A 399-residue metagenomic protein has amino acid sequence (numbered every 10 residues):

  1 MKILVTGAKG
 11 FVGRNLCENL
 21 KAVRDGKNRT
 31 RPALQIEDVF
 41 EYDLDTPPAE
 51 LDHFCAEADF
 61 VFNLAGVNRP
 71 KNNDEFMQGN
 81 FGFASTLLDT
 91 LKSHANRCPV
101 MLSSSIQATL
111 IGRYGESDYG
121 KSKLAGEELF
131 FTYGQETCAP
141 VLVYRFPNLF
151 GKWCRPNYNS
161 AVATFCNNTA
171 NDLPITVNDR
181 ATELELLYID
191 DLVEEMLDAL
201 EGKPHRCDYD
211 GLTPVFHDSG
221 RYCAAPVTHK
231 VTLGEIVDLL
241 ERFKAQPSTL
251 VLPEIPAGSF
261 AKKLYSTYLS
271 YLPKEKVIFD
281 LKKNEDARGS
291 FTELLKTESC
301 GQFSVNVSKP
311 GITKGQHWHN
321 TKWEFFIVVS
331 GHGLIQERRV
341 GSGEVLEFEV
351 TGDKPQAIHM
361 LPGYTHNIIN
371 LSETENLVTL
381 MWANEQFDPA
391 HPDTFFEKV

Functional and structural regions predicted by a protein language model:
M1-G26: N-terminal Rossmann NAD(P)H-binding glycine-rich loop of SDR-like oxidoreductase domains
L44-T86, T90-H94, Q107-Y114: NAD(P)H-binding glycine-rich loop region in Rossmannoid oxidoreductase-like domains and their noncatalytic homologs
S85-E127, G134-T137, V141-Y144: Conserved Rossmann-fold NAD(P)-dependent oxidoreductase catalytic core, especially the SDR/UDP-sugar
F131-V143, P147-L184, I189-G202: NAD(P)-dependent short-chain dehydrogenase/reductase
D198, G202-K283: Mid/C-terminal beta-alpha module of Rossmann-like enzyme folds, strongest in SDR-family dehydrogenases/epimerases
E275-Q316: A short glycine-rich, His/Asp/Glu-containing loop-to-beta-strand
R339-G363: Short acidic-glycine-tyrosine-enriched beta hairpin
S342-E344, L371-V399: Double-stranded beta-helix
